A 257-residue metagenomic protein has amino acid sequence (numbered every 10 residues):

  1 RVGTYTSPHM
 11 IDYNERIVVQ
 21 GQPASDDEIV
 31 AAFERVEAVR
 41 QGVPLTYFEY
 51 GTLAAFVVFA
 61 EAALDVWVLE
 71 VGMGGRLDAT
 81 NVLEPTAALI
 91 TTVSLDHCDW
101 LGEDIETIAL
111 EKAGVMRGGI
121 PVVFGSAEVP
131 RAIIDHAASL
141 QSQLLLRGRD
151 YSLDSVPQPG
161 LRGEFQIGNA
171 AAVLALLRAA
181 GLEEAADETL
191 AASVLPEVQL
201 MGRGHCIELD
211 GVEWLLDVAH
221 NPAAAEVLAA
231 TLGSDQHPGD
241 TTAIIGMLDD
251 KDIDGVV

Functional and structural regions predicted by a protein language model:
G3, P121-V123, T242-I244: A structural signal for isolated positions on well-ordered beta-strands in alpha/beta enzyme cores
G3-L83, D99-L101: ATP-dependent carboxylate-amine ligase catalytic core
E61, V66-V71, D78-L89, S94 (+2 more regions): Nucleotide phosphate-binding/pyrophosphate-handling subdomain across enzymes that bind or process nucleotide phosphates
M73-A79, E84-S142, K251-V257: Conserved catalytic-core segment of NTP-binding enzymes
P121, Q143-L145, R203, E213: Conserved beta-strand segments of alpha/beta enzyme cores
G148-Y151: Beta-strand-loop-alpha "switch" segments that mediate conformational coupling across diverse proteins
